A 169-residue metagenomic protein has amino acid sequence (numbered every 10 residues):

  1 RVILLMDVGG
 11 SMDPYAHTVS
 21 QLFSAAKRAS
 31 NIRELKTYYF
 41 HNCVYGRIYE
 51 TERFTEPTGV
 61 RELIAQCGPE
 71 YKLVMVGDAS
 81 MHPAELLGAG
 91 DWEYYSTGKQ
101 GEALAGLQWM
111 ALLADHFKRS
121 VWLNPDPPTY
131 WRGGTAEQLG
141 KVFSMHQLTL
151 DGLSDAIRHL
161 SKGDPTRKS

Functional and structural regions predicted by a protein language model:
R1-S169: Acidic, low-complexity intrinsically disordered regions
